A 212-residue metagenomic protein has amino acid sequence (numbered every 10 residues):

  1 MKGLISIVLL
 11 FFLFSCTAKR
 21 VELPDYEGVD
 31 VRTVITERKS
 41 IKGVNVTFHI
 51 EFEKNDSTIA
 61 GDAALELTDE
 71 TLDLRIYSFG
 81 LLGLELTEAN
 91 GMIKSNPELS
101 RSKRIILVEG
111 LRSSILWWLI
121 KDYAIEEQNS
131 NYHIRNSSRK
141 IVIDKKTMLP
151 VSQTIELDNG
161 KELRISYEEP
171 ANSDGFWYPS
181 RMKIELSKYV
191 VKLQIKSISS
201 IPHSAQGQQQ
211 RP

Functional and structural regions predicted by a protein language model:
M1-C16: Sec-dependent bacterial lipoprotein signal peptides
S15-E70, Q209-P212: N-terminal leader/targeting segments and the immediate start of mature chains
V44-I50, S57-L65, E70-I76, G91 (+2 more regions): One face of beta-strands
E51-E53, F79-L81, N96-S100, D158-G160 (+1 more regions): Hydrophobic lipid-interacting interfaces of membrane-associated proteins
T71-D73, G91-K94, N131-H133, P150: Hydrophobic residues embedded in beta-strands of well-ordered beta-sheets
L82-T87: Flexible beta-edge/linker motif
M92-E127: Acidic/charged, solvent-exposed loop-and-adjacent secondary-structure segments enriched in E/D, K/R, S/T, and G/P
E127-P212: Gly/Pro-enriched, hydrophobic low-complexity segments that function as extracytoplasmic propeptides/linkers
